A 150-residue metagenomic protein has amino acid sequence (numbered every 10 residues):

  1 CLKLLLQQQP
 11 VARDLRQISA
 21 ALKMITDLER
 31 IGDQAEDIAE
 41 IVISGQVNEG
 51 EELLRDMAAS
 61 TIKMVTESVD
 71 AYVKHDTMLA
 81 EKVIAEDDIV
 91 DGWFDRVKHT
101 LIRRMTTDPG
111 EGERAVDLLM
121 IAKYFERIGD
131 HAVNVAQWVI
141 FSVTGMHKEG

Functional and structural regions predicted by a protein language model:
C1-G150: Cytosolic, long alpha-helical scaffolding segments
